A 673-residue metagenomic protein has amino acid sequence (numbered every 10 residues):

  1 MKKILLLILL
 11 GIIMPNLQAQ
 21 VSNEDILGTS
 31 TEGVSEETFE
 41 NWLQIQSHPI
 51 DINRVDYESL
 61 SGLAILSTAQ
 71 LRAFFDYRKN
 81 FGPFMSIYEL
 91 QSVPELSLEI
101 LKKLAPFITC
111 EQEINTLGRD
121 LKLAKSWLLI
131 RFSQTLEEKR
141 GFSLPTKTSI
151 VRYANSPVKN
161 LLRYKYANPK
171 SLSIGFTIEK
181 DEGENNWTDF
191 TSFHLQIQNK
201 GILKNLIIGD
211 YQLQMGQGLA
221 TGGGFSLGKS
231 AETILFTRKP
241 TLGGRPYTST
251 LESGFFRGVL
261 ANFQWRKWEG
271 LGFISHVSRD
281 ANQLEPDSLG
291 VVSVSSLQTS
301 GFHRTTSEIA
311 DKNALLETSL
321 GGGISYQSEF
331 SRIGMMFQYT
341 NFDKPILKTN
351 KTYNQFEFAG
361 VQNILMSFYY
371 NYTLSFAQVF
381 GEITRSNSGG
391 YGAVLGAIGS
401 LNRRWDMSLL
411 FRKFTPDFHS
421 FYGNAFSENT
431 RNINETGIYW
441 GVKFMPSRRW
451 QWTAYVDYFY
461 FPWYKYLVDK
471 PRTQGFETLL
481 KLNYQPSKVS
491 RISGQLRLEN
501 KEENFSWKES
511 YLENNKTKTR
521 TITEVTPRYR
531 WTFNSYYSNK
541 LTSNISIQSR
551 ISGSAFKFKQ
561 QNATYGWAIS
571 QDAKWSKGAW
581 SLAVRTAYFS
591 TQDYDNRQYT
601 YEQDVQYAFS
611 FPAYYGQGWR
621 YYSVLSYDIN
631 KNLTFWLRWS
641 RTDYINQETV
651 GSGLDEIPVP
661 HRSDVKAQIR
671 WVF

Functional and structural regions predicted by a protein language model:
I4-I13: Sec-dependent N-terminal signal peptides
L17-A19: Boundary at the C-terminal end of the N-terminal hydrophobic targeting segment
T29-L43, R72, F81-P83, Y88-A124 (+2 more regions): Alpha-helical interaction/regulatory segments in DNA maintenance proteins
E37-M85, L104-F107, I178-K180: Amphipathic, charged-and-aliphatic alpha-helical interface segments that function as noncatalytic docking
G118-T148, Y166, K170-F176, L206 (+3 more regions): Transmembrane beta-strand segments of Gram-negative outer membrane beta-barrel proteins
Y153-P157, G254-F256, A310-K348, Q355-F673: Exposed, low-structure sequence patches enriched in small/polar residues
G183, W187-L242, T248-D280, L401 (+2 more regions): Outer membrane beta-barrel
Q217, T221-T250, S278-A310, A359-N363 (+2 more regions): A subset of solvent-exposed loop/turn segments in beta-rich extracellular surface proteins, enriched in glycine
